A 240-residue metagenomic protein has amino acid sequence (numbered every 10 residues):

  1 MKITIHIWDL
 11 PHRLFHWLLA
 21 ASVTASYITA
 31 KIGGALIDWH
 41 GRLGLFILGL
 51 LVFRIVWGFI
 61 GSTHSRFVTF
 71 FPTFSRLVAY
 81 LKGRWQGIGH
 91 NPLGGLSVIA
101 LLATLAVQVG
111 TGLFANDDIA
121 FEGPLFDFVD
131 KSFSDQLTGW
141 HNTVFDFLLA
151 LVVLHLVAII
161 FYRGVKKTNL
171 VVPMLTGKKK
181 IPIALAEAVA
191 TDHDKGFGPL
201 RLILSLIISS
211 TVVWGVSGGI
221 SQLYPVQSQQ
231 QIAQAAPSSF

Functional and structural regions predicted by a protein language model:
M1-F240: Membrane-embedded alpha-helical bundles that constitute the cytochrome b-like, heme-associated redox core of multi-pass
